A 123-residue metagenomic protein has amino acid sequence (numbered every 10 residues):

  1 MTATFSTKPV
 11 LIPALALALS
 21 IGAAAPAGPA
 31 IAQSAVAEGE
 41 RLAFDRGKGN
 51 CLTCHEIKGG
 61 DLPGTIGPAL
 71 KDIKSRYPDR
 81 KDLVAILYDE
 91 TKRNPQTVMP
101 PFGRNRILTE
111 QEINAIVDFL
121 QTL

Functional and structural regions predicted by a protein language model:
M1-I12, D82-P101: Extended, non-globular alpha-helical segments
M1-Q33: N-terminal export/targeting leaders of redox proteins
P26-R46: Electrostatic cytochrome c docking/interface patches
A35, L62-I66, P95: N-terminal alpha-helical segment
A37, P68, T97-P101: Positions in alpha-helical segments
F44, L52-Y88, R104: Gly/Gly-Pro-rich "capping" loops immediately C-terminal to redox-active cysteine motifs in periplasmic/lumenal
G49: Cys/His-enriched microdomains
K81, I86, K92, R104-L123: C-terminal capping alpha-helices of c-type cytochrome domains
